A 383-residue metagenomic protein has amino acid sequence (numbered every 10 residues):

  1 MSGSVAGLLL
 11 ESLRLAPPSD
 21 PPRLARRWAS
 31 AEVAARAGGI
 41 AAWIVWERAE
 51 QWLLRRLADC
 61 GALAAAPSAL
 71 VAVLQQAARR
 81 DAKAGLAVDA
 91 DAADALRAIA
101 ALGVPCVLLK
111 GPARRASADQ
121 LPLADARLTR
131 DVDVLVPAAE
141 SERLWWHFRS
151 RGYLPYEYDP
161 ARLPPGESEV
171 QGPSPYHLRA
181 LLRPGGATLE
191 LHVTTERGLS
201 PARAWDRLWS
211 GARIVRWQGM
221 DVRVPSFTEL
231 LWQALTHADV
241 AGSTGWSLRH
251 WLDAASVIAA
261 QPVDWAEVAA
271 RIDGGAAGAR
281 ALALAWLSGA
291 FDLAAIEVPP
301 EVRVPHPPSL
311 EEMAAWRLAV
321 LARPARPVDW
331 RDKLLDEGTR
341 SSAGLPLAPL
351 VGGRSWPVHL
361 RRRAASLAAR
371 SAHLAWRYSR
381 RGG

Functional and structural regions predicted by a protein language model:
M1-R130, V136-G383: Conserved NTP-donor binding/palm subdomain of two-metal-ion nucleotidyltransferases/polymerases, i.e., the charged
